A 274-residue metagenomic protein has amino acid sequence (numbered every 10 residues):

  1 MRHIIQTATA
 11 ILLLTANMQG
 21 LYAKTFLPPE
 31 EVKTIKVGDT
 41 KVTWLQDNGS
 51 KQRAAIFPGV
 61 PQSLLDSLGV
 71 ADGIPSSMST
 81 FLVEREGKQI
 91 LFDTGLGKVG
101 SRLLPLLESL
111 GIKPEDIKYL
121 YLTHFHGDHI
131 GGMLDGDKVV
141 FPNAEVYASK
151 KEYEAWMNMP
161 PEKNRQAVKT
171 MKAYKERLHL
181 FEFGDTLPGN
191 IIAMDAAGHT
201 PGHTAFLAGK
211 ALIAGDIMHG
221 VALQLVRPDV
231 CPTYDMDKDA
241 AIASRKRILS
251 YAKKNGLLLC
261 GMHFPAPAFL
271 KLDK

Functional and structural regions predicted by a protein language model:
M1-A8: Bacterial N-terminal signal peptides that target proteins for export
G20-A23: Boundary at the C-terminal end of the N-terminal hydrophobic targeting segment
P28-S109, A205-M218: Conserved beta-strand hairpin/beta-sheet module of binuclear metal-dependent hydrolase folds, prominently
K36, D116, N143-D195, T200 (+1 more regions): Metallo-beta-lactamase
R53-A54, G95-E176: Active-site HxH/HxHxD metal-binding segment of metal-dependent hydrolases
L91-T94, K118-D128, Y147-S149, D195-G198 (+4 more regions): Active-site neighborhood of phospho(di)ester-bond hydrolases with catalytic His/Asp-centered motifs
V99, F125-G132, T200-T204, H219-L223 (+1 more regions): Active-site environment of divalent metal-dependent phosphoester hydrolases
K210-K274: Cap/insert and terminal regions of metallo-dependent hydrolase folds
